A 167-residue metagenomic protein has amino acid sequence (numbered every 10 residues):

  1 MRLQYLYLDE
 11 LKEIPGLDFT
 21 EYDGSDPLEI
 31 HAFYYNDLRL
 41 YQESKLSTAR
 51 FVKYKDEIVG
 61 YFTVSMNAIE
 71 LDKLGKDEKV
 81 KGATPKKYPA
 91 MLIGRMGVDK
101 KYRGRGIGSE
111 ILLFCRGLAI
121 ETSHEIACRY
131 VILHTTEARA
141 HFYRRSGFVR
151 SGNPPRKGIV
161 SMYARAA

Functional and structural regions predicted by a protein language model:
M1-L40, S44: Short amphipathic alpha-helix that is part of the acyltransferase structural core
E29-I30, T48-A49, K55: N-terminal "mature-chain" segments and other terminal, solvent-exposed stretches
V52-K53, I58, A119-S123, A140 (+1 more regions): Preference for well-ordered, secondary-structure-rich cores of eukaryotic proteins
I58, T63-R95: Conserved acyl-donor/pantetheine-binding loop and adjacent beta-alpha core of acyl/acetyltransferases and related
G94-G104: A short, internal acetyl-CoA/4′-phosphopantetheine-binding micro-motif in the GNAT/acyltransferase core
G104-L118: Conserved acetyl-CoA-binding loop-helix of GNAT-fold acetyltransferases
I120, I126, L133-P154: Conserved active-site alpha-helix within GNAT-family acetyltransferase domains
